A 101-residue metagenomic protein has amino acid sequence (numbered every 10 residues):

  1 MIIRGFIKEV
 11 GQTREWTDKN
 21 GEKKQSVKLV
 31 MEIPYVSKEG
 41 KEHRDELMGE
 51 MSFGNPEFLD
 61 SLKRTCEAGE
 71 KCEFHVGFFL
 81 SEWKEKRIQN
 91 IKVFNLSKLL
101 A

Functional and structural regions predicted by a protein language model:
M1-A101: Single-stranded nucleic acid-binding surfaces, predominantly the OB-fold ssDNA-binding core
